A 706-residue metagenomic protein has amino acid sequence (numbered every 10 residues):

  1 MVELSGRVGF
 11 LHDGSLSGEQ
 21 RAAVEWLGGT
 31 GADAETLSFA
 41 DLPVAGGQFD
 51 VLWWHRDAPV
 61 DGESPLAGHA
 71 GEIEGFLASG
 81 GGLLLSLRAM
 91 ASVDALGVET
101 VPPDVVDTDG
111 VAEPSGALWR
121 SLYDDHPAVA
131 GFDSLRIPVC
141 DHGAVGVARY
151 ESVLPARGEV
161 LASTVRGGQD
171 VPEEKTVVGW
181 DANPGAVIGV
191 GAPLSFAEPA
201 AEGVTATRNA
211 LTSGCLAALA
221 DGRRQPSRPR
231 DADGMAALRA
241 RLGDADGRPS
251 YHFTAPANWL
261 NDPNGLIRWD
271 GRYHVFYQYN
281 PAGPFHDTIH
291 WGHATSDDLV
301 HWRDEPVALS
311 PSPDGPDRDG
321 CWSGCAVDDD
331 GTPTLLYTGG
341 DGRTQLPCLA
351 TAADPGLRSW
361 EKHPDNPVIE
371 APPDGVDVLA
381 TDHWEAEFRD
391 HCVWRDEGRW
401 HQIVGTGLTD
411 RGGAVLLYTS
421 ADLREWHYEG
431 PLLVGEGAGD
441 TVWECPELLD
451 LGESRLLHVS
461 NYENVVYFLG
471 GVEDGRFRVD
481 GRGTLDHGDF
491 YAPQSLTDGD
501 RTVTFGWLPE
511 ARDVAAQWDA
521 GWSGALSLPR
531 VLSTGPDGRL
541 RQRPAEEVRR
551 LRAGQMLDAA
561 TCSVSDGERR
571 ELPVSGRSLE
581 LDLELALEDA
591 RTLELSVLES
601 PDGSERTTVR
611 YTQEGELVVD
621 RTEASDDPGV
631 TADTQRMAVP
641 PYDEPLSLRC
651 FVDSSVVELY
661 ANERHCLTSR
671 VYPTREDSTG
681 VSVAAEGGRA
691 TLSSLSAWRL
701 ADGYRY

Functional and structural regions predicted by a protein language model:
M1-V51, R224-P226: Aromatic-Pro/Gly-enriched surface loop or interdomain linker that acts as a lid/target-recognition segment
L11-L16, F39-A40, W54-A58, S86-A89 (+2 more regions): Structural motif
E19-R21, E25, T30, D109-A201: Catalytic beta-strand/loop cores that center a nucleophilic Ser/Cys/Thr and support acyl-enzyme chemistry
A58-C140, L211: A glycine-rich, often tryptophan-bearing local segment used as a flexible ligand/cofactor-contacting loop or short
R228-N264, G283-H286, V300-D328, L357-R395 (+5 more regions): Surface loop/turn signatures of beta-propeller and other carbohydrate-active proteins
M235-R239, V466, V472-Y491, L496-Y706: Beta-rich accessory regions
D262-A282, P306, W322-T351, V368-I369 (+5 more regions): Hydrophobic core segments of beta-strands in well-ordered, beta-rich domains
S296, A352-D354, L417-L423: Conserved Ser/Thr-centered positions that define the repeating blades of beta-propeller domains
